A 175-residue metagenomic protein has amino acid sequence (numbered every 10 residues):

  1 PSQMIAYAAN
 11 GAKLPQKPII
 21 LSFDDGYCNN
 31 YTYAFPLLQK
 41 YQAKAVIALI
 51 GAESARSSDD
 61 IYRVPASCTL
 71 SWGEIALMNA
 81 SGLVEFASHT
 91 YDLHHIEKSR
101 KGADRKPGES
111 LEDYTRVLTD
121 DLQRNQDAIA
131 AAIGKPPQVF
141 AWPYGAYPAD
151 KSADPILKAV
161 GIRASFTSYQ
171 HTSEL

Functional and structural regions predicted by a protein language model:
P1-I19: N-terminal pre-catalytic segment of deacetylase/amide-hydrolase enzymes
Q3, G145, Q170: Flexible loop residues that form catalytic and substrate-binding hotspots at small-molecule/glycan-binding clefts
M4-I5, P15, R116, D120 (+1 more regions): Mature, Sec-exported extracytoplasmic domains of Gram-positive
A9-K13, A34, A153: Distinct, well-ordered alpha-helical segments
Q16-I19, C28, Y33, Q39-P148: Metal-dependent polysaccharide deacetylase catalytic core of the NodB/CE4 family, i.e., the active-site-bearing domain
S67, K158-T172: Acidic, His- and aromatic-enriched active-site or binding-groove loops in soluble protein domains that engage sugars
F140-A164: C-terminal/domain-terminus segments
